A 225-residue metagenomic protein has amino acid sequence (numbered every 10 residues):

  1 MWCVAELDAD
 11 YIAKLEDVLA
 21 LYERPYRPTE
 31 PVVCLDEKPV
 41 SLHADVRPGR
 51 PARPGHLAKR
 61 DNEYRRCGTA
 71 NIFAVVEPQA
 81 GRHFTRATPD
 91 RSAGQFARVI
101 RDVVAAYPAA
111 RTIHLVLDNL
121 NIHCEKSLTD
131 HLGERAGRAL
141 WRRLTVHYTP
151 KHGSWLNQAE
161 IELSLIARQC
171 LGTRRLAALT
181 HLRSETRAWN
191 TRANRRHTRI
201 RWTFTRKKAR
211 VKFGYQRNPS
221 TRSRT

Functional and structural regions predicted by a protein language model:
A5-E6, V46, H181-T225: C-terminal domain-tail junction helix/linker
L15-R101, F213-Q216: Extended, low-complexity cationic-aromatic segments
C34-D36, V75, G81, I100 (+5 more regions): Mobile genetic element proteins and their domesticated derivatives, centered on retroelements and DNA transposons
K59-Y64, A136-Q158, R174-L176: RNase H-like polynucleotidyl transferase catalytic core
A70, D118-N119, V146-R168, T180: RNase H-like two-metal-ion nuclease catalytic core shared by retroviral integrases and related mobile-element nucleases
H83, A159-A178, R192-N194: Active-site proximal helix-loop segment of RNase H-like, two-metal nucleases, encompassing DDE(D)
G94-H114: Short, basic/hydrophobic alpha-helical segments
R111-C124: Acidic/histidine-rich, metal-coordinating catalytic segments
